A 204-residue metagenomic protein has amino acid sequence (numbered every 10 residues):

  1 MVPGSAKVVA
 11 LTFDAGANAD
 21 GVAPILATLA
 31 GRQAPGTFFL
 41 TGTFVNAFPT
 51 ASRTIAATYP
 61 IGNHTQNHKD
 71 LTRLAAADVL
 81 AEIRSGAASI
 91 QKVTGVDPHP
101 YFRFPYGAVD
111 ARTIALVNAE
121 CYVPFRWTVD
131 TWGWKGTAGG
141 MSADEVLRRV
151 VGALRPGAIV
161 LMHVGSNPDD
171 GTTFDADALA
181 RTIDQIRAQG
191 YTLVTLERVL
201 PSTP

Functional and structural regions predicted by a protein language model:
M1-P3, R32, V45-N46, G171-P204: C-terminal domain-boundary segment and adjacent tail
M1-R73, D78, E82-H99, P201: Active-site beta->alpha N-cap acidic-glycine motif
F13-G16, F39-T43, T65-Q66, R103-G107 (+3 more regions): Active-site-proximal beta-strand/loop segments in catalytic clefts of secreted hydrolases
T28-F39, P60, A76-A111, A115-N118 (+3 more regions): CE4/NodB-like, metal-dependent polysaccharide N-deacetylase domain that modifies extracellular/periplasmic N-acetylated
K69-L74, G133-G136, P168-D169: A short acidic, helix-capping loop that chelates divalent metal ions and anchors anionic groups
L74-A81, M141, F174, A178: Alpha-helix N-cap and loop-to-helix initiation/capping positions
A108, T113-A153, Y191-S202: His/Asp/Glu-enriched short active-site or ligand-binding loop at hydrolase and phosphoryl-transfer sites
V160, G165-S166, G171-A176: Periplasmic/luminal catalytic loop of GT-C fold multi-pass membrane glycosyltransferases that transfer sugars from
